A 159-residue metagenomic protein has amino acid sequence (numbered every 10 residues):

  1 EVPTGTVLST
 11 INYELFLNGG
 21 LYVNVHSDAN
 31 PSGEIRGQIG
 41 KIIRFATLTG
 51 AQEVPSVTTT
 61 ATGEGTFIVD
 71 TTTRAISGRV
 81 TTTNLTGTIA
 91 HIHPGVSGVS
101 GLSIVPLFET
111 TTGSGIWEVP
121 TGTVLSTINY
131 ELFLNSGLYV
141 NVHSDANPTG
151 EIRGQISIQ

Functional and structural regions predicted by a protein language model:
E1-A90, P94-Q159: Metal-centered catalytic cores of metalloenzymes
